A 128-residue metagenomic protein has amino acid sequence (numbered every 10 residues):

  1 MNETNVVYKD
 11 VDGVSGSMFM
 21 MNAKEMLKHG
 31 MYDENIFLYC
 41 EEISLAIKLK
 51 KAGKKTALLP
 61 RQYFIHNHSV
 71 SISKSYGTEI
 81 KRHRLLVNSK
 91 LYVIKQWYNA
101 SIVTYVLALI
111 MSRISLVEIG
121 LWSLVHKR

Functional and structural regions predicted by a protein language model:
M1-V11, G120-S123, K127-R128: Short linear elements at protein peripheries
E3-V7, D12-Y63: A short, conserved alpha-helix in the catalytic core of glycosyltransferases
I47-H126: Active-site-adjacent helix/loop segment of glycosyltransferases that harbors family-specific signature motifs
